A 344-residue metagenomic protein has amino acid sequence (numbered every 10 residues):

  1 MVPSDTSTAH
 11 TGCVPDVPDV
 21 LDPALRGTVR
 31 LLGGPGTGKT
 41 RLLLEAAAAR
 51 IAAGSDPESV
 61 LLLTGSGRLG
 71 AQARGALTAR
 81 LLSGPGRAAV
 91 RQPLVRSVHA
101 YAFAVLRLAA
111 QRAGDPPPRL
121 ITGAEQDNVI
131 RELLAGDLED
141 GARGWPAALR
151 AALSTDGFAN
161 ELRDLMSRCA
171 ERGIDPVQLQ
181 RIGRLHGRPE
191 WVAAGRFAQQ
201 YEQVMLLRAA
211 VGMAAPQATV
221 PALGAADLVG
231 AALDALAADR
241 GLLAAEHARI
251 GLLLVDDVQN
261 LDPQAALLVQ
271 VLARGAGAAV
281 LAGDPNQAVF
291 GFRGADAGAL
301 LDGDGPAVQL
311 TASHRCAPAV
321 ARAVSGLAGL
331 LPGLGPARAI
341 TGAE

Functional and structural regions predicted by a protein language model:
M1-P116, L120, R322-S325: P-loop NTPase Walker
V2-G34, L42, S59, L149-L254 (+1 more regions): Accessory N-terminal region flanking or inserted into the helicase ATPase core in nucleic-acid motor proteins
G54-S55, A244-E246, V271-G275: Conserved catalytic network of the ASCE P-loop NTPase/AAA+ motor domain
S55-S59, R80-Q92, A109-T122, G136-L153 (+4 more regions): Short, polar/flexible loop-turn hinges at active-site or ligand-entry regions and domain interfaces
Q92, G251-L252, A279: The start of beta-strands in P-loop NTPase/AAA+ ATPase cores
L253-L261, P285-N286: Conserved Walker B
P263-E344: Conserved RecA-like helicase ATPase core segment that couples NTP binding/hydrolysis to strand translocation
